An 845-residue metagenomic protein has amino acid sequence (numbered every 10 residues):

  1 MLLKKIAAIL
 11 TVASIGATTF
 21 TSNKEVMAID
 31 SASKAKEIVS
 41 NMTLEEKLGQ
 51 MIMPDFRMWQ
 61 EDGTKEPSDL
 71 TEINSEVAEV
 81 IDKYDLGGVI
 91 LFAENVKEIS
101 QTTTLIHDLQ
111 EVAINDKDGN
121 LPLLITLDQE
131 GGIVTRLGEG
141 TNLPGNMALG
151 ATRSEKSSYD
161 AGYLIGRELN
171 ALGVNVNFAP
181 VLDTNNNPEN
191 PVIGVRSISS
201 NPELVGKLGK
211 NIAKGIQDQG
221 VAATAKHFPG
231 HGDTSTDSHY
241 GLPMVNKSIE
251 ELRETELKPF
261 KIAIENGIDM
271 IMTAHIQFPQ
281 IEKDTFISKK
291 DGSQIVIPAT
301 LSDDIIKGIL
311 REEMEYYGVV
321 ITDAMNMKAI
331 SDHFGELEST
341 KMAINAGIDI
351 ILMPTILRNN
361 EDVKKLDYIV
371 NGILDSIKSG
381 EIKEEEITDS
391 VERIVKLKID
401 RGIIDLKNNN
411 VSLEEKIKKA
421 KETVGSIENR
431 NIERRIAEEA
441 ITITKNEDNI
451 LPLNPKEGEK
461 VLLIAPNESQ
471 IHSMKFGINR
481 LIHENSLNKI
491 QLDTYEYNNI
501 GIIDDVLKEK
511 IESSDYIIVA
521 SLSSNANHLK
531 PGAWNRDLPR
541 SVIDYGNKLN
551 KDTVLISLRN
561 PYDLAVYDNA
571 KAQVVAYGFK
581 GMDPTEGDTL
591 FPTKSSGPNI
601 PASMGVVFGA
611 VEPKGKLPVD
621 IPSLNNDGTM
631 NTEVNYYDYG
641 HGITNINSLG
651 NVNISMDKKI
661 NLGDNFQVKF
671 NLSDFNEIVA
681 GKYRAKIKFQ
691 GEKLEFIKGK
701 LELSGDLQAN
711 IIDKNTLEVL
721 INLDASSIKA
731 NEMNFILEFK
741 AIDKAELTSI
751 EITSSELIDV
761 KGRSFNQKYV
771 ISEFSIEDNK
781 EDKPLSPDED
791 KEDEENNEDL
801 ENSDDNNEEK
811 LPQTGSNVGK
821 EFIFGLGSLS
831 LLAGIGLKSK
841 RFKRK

Functional and structural regions predicted by a protein language model:
M1-T21, L829: Gram-negative bacterial Sec-dependent N-terminal signal peptides
G16-S33, E809-K820, S839-F842: Sec-dependent signal peptide cleavage junction
M27-D82, D332-G650: Preference for extracellular/luminal or secreted protein segments
S40-T43, T64-D69, I73-E76, E98-D118 (+3 more regions): Second-shell residues forming the walls of enzyme active-site clefts
G49-F56, G87-L91, L123-Q129, V176-P180 (+5 more regions): Hydrophobic faces of well-ordered beta-strands that scaffold small-molecule active sites in alpha/beta enzyme cores
V96-L124, G131, R153-G173, I377-K378 (+3 more regions): Active-site-adjacent structural elements in enzyme catalytic domains
T629-E792: Acidic, low-complexity intrinsically disordered segments
L831-K845: C-terminal membrane-anchoring or membrane-association module
